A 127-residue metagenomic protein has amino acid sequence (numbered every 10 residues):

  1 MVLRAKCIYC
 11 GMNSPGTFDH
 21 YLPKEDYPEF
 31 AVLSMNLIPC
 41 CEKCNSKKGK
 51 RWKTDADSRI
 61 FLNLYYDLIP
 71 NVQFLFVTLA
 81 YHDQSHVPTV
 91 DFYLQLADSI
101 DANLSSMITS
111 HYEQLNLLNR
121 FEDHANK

Functional and structural regions predicted by a protein language model:
K6-I8, G16: Active-site-adjacent scaffolding segments
S14-A97: Glycine- and acidic-residue-rich phosphate-binding/metal-coordinating active-site segment common to enzymes that handle
Q84-K127: Long, charge-rich alpha-helical interaction segments
